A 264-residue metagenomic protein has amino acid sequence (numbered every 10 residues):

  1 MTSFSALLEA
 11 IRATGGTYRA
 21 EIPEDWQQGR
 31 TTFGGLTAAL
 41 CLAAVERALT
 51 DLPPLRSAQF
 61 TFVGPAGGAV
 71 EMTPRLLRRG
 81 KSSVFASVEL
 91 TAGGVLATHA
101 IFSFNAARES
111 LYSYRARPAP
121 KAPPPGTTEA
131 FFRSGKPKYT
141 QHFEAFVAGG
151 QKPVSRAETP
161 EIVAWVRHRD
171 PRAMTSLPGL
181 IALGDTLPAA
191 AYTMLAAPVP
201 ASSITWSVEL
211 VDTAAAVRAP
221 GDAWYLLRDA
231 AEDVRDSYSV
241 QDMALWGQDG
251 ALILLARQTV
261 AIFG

Functional and structural regions predicted by a protein language model:
M1-G264: Terminal targeting signals and extreme-terminal segments of soluble enzymes
